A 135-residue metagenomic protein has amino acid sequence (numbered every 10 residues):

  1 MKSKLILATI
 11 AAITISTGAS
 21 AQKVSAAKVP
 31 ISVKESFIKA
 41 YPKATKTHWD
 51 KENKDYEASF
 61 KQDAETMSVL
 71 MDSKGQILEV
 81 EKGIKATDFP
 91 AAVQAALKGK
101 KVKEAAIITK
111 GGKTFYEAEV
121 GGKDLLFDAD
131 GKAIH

Functional and structural regions predicted by a protein language model:
M1-V24: Bacterial Sec-dependent N-terminal signal peptides
Q22-H135: Mature soluble domains of exported/periplasmic/lumenal proteins and thiol-rich metal-chelating peptides
